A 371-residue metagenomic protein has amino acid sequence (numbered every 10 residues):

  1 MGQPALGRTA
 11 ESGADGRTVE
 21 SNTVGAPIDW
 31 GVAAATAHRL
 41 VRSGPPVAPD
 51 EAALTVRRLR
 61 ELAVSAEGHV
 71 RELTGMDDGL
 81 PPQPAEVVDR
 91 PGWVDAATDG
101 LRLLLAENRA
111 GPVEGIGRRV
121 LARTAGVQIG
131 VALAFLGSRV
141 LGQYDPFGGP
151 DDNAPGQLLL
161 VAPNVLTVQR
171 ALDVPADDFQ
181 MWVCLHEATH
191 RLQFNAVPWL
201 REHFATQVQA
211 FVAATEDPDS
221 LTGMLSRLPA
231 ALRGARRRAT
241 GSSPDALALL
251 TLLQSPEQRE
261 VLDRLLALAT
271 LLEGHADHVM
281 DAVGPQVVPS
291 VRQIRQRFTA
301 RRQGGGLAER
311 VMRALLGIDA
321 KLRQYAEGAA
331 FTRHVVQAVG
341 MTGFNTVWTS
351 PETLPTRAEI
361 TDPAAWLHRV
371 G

Functional and structural regions predicted by a protein language model:
M1-R102, A326, A338-G371: N-terminal low-structure segments adjacent to metalloprotease catalytic domains across cellular compartments
G13, T18, D151, N164-Q169: Domain-scale detector for complete catalytic domains at protein termini or as standalone homologs
T23-A35, L141-V161, T240-P244: Acidic, low-complexity proline/glycine-rich segments
L62-P163: Auxiliary, metal-adjacent structural segments of Zn-dependent hydrolase domains
A134-L141, N195-T251, P256, E260-V288: Post-HExxH zinc-binding segment in Zn-dependent metallohydrolases
L166-V183: Short pre-active-site segment immediately N-terminal to the catalytic Zn-binding motif
Q180-N195: Active-site recognition of the HExxH zinc-binding catalytic motif
L250-G371: Pan-zinc metallopeptidase signature
